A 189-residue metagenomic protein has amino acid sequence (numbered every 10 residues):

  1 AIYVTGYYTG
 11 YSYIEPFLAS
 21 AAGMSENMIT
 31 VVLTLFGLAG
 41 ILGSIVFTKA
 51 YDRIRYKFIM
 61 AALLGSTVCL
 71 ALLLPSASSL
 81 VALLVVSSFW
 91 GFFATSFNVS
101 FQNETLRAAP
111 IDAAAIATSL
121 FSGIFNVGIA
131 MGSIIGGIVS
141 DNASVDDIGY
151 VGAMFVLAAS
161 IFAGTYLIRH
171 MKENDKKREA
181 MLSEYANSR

Functional and structural regions predicted by a protein language model:
A1-L33: Extracytoplasmic gate region of multi-pass secondary transporters
T34-L38, N126-V127: Short hydrophobic/small-residue motifs within alpha-helical transmembrane segments of multi-pass transporter-like
G43-R55, S140: Helix-to-loop junctions at the C-terminal end of transmembrane segments in multipass secondary transporters
K57-L72, A153: Structural signature of the two symmetry-related core transmembrane helices
V81-S96: Hydrophobic core of transmembrane alpha-helices in multi-pass small-molecule transporters, especially MFS/SLC-type
S96-P110: Intracellular juxtamembrane helix-capping segments at the cytosolic ends of symmetry-related transmembrane helices
A108-S144, G152: A late C-terminal transmembrane helix in Major Facilitator Superfamily
Y166-R189: Intrinsic disorder in cytosolic terminal tails and internal cytosolic loops of multi-pass membrane transporters
